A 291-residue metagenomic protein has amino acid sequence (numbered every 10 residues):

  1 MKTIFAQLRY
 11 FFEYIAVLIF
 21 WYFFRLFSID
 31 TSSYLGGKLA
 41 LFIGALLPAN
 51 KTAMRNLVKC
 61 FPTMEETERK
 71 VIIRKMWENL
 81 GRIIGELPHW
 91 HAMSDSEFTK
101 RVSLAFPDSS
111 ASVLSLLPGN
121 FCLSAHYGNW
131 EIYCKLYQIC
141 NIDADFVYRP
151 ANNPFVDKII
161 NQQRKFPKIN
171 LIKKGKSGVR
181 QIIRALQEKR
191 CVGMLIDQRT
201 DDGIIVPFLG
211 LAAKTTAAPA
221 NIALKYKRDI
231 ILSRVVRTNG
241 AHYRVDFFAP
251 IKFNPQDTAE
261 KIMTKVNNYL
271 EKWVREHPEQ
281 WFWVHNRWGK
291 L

Functional and structural regions predicted by a protein language model:
K2-S124, F166: Membrane-anchoring hydrophobic helices of lipid-metabolizing enzymes
I4-A6, T63, K70-R74, L116 (+2 more regions): Non-catalytic C-terminal accessory region of glycerolipid acyltransferases and related lyso-lipid remodeling enzymes
I15, A49, K174, I262-K265: Soluble or luminal CAZymes and related metallo-dependent hydrolases
I19, T31, A53-N56, Y133 (+4 more regions): Hydrophobic alpha-helical segments typical of transmembrane helices and their membrane-interface/capping positions
K51-T52, N153-P154, A213-T216: Active-site metal-coordination segments of metallo-dependent hydrolases
L117-K176, D201-I204: Catalytic core of membrane glycerolipid acyltransferases/transacylases, capturing the structured, soluble-facing
